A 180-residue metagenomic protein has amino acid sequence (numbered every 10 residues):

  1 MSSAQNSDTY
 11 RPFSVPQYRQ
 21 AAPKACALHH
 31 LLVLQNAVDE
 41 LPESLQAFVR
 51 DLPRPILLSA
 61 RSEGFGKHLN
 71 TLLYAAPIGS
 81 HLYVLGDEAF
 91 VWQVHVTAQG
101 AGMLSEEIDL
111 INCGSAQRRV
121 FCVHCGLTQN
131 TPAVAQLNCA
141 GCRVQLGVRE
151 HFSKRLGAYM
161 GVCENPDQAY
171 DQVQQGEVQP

Functional and structural regions predicted by a protein language model:
M1-R118: FNR/FR-type flavoprotein reductase catalytic core
V96-P180: Cys/His-clustered metal-coordination modules, chiefly Zn-binding fingers
